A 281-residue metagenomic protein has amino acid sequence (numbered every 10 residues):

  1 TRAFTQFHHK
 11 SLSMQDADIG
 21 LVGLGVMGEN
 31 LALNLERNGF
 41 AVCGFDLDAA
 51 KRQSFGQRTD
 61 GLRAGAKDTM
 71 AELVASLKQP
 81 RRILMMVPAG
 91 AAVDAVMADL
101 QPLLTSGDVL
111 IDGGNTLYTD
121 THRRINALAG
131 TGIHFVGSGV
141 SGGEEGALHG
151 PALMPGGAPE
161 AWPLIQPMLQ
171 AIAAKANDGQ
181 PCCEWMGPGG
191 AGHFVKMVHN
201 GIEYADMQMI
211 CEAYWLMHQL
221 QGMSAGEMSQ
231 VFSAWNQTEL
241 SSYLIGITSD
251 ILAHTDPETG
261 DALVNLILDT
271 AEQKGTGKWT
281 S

Functional and structural regions predicted by a protein language model:
F4-F7, L12-R81, G107, E144-A147: NAD(P)+-binding Rossmann beta1-loop-alpha1 motif at the extreme N-terminus of oxidoreductases
L31, K51, R124, W279-T280: Residues within well-ordered alpha-helices
C43, I111, V136-S138: Hydrophobic/aromatic beta-strand patches that form the interior of the parallel beta-sheet core in alpha/beta enzyme
L47, R58-R123, A129, G146-P159: Rossmann-like NAD(P)-binding element
Q79-R82, H254-L263: Gly-rich Lys/Arg/Thr-decorated short loops/hinges at beta-loop-alpha junctions or inter-strand turns that position
R82, V109, H193, M197-N200 (+1 more regions): Hydrophobic alpha-helical transmembrane segments of multi-pass small-molecule transporters/permeases
D94-A98, L117-S229, T238-T259: Rossmann-fold dinucleotide-binding core
L268-S281: A conserved active-site cap/scaffold subdomain adjacent to cofactor or substrate pockets
